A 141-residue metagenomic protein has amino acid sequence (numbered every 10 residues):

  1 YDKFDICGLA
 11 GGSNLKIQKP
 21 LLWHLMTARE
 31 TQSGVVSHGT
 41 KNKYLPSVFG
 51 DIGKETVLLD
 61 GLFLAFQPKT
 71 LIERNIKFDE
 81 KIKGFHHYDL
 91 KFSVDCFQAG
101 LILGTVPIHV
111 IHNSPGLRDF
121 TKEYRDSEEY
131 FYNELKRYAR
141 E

Functional and structural regions predicted by a protein language model:
Y1-T31: Conserved donor NDP-sugar-binding/catalytic core segment of glycosyltransferases
N14-P20, I72, H112-D119: Short catalytic/ligand-binding loop motif for oxyanion handling, primarily in non-cytosolic enzymes, centered on
L25-K43: Mobile, glycine-enriched helix-loop/loop "lid" segments at the mouths of ligand-binding/catalytic clefts that gate
K41-P68: A recurrent flexible, glycine/aromatic-enriched loop bordering the glycosyltransferase active site that acts as
P68-T70, G100: Short loop segments at secondary-structure junctions
I72-I82: Conserved nucleotide-sugar donor-binding catalytic segment
E80-E141: C-terminal catalytic/acceptor-binding lobe
